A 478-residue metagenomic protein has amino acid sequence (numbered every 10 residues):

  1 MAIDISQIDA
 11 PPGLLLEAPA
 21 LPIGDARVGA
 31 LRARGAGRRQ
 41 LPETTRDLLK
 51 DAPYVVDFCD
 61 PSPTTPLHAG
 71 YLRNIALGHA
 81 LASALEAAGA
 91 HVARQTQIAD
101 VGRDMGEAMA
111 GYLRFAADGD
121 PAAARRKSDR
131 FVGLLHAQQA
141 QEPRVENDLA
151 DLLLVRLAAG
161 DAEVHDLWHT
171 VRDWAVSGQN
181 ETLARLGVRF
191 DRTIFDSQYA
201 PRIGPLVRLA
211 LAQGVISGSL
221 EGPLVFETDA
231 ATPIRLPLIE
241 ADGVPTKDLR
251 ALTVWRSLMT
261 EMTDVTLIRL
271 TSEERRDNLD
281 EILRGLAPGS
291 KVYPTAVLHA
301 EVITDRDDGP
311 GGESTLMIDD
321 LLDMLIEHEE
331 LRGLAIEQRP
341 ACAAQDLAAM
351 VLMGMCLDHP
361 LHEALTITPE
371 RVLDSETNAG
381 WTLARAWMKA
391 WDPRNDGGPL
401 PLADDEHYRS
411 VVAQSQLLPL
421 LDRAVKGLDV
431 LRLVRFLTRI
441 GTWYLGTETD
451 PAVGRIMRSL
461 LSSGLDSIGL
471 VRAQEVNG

Functional and structural regions predicted by a protein language model:
M1-G478: NTP-dependent nucleotidyl-transfer catalytic core
